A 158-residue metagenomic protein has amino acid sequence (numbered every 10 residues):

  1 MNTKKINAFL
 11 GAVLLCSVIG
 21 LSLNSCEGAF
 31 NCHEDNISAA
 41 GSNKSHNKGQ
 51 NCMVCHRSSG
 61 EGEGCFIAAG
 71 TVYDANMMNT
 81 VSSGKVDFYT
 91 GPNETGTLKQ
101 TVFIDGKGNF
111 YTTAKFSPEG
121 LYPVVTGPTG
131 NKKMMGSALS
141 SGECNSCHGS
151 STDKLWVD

Functional and structural regions predicted by a protein language model:
N2-V13: Bacterial N-terminal signal peptides that target proteins for export
L21-S25: C-terminal motif of bacterial Sec signal peptides marking the signal peptidase cleavage site
E27-A29: Bacterial signal peptide processing site
G49-S59, S141-S151: The canonical Cys-X-X-Cys-His
A68-D74, G108: A short, amphipathic beta-strand motif
N76-E94: Short, ordered, surface-exposed loop/turn motifs in non-cytosolic proteins
E94-K107: Short, acidic Ser/Thr/Gly-rich low-complexity loop/linker segments typical of extracellular and cell-surface proteins
Y111-G120: Short Pro-Gly-centered beta-turn/loop motif in secreted/extracellular proteins
